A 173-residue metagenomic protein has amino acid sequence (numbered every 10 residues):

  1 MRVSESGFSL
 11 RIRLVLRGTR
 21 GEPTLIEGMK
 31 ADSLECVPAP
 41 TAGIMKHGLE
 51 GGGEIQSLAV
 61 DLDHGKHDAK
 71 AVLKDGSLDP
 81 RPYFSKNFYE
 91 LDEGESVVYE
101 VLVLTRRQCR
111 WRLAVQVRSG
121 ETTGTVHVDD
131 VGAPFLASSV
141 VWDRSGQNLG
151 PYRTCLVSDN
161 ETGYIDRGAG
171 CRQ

Functional and structural regions predicted by a protein language model:
S4-I12: Short, solvent-exposed loop/turn segments enriched in Ser/Thr/Gly
L14-R20, V103: Asparagine-centered strand-capping/turn motif at beta-strand->loop junctions
E22-K30, P40-G43, K70-V72, R112: Short, hydrophobic/aromatic beta-strand segments
T24, V37-L49, I55-S57: A surface/extracellular/periplasmic glyco- and lipid-processing/surface-interacting theme
S33-M45, G120-H127: Short aromatic-acidic-glycine turn motif
G48-R107: Intrinsically disordered, low-complexity Pro/Gly/Ser/Thr-rich segments with frequent PxxP/GP/PP motifs and embedded
V60-G76, R112-Q173: Acidic, serine/threonine- and proline-rich intrinsically disordered appendage/tail regions
